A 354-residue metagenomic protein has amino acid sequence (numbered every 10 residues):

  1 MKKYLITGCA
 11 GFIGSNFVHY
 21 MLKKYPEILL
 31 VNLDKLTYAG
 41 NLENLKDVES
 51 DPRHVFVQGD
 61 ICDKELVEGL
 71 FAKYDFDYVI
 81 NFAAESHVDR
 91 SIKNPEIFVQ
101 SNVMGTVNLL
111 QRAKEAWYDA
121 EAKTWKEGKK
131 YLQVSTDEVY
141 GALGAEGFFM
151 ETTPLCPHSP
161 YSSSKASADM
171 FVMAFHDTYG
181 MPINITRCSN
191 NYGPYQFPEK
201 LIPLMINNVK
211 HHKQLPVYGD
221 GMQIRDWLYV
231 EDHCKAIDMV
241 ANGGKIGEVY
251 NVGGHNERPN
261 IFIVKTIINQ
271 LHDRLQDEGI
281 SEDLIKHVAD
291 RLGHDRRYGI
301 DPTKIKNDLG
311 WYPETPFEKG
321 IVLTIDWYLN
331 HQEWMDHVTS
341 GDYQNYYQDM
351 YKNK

Functional and structural regions predicted by a protein language model:
M1-N191, A241, L323, Y328-H331 (+1 more regions): N-terminal Rossmann-like NAD(P)+-binding domain of SDR-like oxidoreductases, especially those catalyzing
K3-Y4, F17, K24, L30 (+4 more regions): C-terminal substrate-binding subdomain of Rossmann-fold SDR/epimerase-dehydratase oxidoreductases
L36, N190-G193, Q223-I224, R291-L292: Short histidine/acidic/glycine/proline-rich micro-motifs that form metal- and phosphate-coordinating active-site loops
N41, S50, A145, P194-P198 (+3 more regions): Residue-level signature of the cytosolic catalytic core of signaling kinases
V48, G147, P198-I206, I267: A glycine/serine/threonine-rich, flexible loop-to-helix segment that serves as the NAD(P) cofactor-binding "lid"
L66, I97, M104, F197-L201 (+2 more regions): Residue-level recognition of oxygen-bearing side chains
Y118-K123, G141-A145, G180, Q196 (+2 more regions): Proline-centered turn/helix-capping motifs that create local helix->coil transitions or kinks
E146, P157-S164, P194, P198 (+2 more regions): The catalytic Tyr-centered alpha-helix of NAD(P)H-dependent dehydrogenases
